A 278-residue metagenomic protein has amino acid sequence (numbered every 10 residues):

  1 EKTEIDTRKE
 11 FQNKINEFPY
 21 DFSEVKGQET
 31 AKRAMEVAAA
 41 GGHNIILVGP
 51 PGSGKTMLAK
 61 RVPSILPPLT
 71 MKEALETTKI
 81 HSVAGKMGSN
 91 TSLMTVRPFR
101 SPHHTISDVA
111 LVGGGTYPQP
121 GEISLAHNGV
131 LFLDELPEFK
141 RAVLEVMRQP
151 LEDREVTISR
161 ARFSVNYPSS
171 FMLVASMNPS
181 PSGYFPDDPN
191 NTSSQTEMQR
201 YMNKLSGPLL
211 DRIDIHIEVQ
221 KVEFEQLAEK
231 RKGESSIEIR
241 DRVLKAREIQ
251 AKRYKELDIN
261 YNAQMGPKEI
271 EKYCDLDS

Functional and structural regions predicted by a protein language model:
E1-I46, S53, S159: Peripheral, non-AAA+ core regions of ATP-driven protein-machinery
K2-F22, M87-S101, V243, E256: Long, charged amphipathic helices and adjacent flexible linkers at domain junctions
T3-D6, L47, T70-K72, G85-N90 (+3 more regions): Active-site phosphate-binding and catalytic loops of NTP-dependent enzymes
E36, S92-P98, D108-L131, S164: Conserved alpha-helical scaffold flanking the Walker A/P-loop in AAA+ ATPase domains
I46-G88, D153: Walker A/P-loop
G49, G113, E135: The Walker A (P-loop) glycine that initiates the GxxxxGKT/S ATP-binding motif of P-loop NTPases
P118, R141-V146, P150-S278: Basic, amphipathic alpha-helical bundle interface domains used for macromolecular binding and assembly
N128, D134-L136, V146: Walker B catalytic acidic pair
